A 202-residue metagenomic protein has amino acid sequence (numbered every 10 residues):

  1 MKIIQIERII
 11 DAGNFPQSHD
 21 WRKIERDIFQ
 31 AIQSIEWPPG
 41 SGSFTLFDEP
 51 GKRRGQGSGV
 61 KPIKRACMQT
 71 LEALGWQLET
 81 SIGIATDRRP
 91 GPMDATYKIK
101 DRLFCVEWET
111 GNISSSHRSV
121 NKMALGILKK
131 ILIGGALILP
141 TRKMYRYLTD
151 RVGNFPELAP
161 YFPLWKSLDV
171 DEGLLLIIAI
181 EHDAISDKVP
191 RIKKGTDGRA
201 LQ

Functional and structural regions predicted by a protein language model:
M1-I82: Interdomain/boundary linker segments immediately adjacent to catalytic/signaling cores
R53-S58, P62-D101, N112-N121, L128: Active-site metal-binding core of divalent-cation-utilizing nuclease and nuclease-like domains
R102-F104, G134: Structural motif
E107-V120, R142-M144, L148: Short beta-strand-loop-alpha-helix junction that forms the active-site gateway of nucleic-acid-processing nucleases
K122-A124, N154: Glycine-rich, phosphate-binding/catalytic loops in enzymes
G126-L132, K166-V170: Arginine/glycine-rich "motif VI" loop of SF2 helicases in the C-terminal RecA-like domain
I131-T141: Conserved beta-strand signature within the Rossmann-like core of class I S-adenosyl-L-methionine
T141-Q202: Domain-level recognition of nuclease-like catalytic cores that cleave nucleotide substrates
